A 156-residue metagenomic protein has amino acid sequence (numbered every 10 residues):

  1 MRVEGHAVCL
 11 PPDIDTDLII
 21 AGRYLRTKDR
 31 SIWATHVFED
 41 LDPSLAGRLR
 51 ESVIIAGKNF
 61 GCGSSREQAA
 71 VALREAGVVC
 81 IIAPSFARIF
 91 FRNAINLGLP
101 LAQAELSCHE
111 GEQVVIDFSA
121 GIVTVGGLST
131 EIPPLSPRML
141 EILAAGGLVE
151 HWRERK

Functional and structural regions predicted by a protein language model:
M1-D29: Polybasic, low-complexity association/targeting segments
R2, V53, S136-R138: Short hydrophobic "helix-edge" motifs at membrane interfaces and signal-peptide entry regions
I14, G61-E67, L143-H151: Conserved phosphate/anionic-ligand binding catalytic regions in large, soluble enzymes, centered on
L18-G121: Feature captures the catalytic cores and cofactor-binding loops of soluble hydro-lyases/lyases that act on carboxylate
I95-K156: Acidic, glycine-rich flexible loop/linker segments
